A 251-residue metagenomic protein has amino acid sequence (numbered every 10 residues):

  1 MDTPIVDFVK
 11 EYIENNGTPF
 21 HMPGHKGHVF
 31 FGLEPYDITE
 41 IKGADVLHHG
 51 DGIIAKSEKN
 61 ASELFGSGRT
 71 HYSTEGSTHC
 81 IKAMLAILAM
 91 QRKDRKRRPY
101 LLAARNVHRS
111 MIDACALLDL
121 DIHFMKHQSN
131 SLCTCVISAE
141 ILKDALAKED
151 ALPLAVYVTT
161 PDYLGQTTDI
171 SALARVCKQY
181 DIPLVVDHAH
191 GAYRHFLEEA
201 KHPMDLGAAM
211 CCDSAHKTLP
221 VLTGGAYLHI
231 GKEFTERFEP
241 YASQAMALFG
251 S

Functional and structural regions predicted by a protein language model:
M1-G52: N-terminal "arm"/small-domain region of PLP-dependent enzymes with the aminotransferase-like
D2-K10, D37, H49, L64-S67 (+1 more regions): Conserved PLP-enzyme active-site core in the AAT-like
P23-H25, S73-G76: Acidic/polar N-terminal loop/beta-strand segments that form early-domain functional surfaces
E40-T70, T74: Active-site-flanking structural segment that lines cofactor/substrate pockets
